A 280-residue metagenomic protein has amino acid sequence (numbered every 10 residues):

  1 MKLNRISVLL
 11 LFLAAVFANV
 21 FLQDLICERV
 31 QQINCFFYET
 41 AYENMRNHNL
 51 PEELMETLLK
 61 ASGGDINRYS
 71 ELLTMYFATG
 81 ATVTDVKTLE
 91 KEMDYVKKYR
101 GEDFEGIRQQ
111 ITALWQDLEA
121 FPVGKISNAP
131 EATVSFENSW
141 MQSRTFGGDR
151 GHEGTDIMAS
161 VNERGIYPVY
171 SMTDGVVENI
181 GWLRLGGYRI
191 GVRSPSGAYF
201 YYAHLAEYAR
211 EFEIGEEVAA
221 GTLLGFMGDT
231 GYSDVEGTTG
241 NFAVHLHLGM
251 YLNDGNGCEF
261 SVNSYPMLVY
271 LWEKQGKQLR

Functional and structural regions predicted by a protein language model:
M1-K98: Cationic-aromatic interfacial patches
A41-Y42, F77-Y188, A220, Q275-R280: Surface-exposed, glycine-biased beta-strand/turn segments
R150-N162, G191-A198, M250-F260: Small beta-barrel nucleic-acid-binding modules, principally OB-folds
T155-I157, A219-A220, G225-M227, H245-Y251: Active-site scaffold segments
V161, G181, T222, G228-G231 (+2 more regions): Sec/Tat-exported extracytoplasmic proteins
Y170-E207, E211, V235-V244: Zn2+-dependent peptidoglycan hydrolase active-site motif and core
G175-V177, G215-T230: A structural signal for short beta-strand/turn segments enriched in small hydrophobics and glycine
T239-R280: Acidic, glycine-rich catalytic/binding loops that coordinate metals and/or anionic ligands
